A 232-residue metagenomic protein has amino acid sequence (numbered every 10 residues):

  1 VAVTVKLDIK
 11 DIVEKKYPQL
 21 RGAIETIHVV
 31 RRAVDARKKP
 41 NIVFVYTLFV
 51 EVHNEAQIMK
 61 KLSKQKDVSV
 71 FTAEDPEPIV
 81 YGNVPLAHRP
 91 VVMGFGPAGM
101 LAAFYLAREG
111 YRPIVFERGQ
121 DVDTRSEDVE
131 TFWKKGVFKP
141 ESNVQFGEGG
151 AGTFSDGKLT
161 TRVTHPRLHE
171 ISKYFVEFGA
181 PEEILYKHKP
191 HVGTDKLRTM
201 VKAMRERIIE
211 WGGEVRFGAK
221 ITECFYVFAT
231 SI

Functional and structural regions predicted by a protein language model:
V1-H88: Extreme N-terminal leader/targeting segments of oxidoreductases
K15, F104, R108, E206: Short, well-ordered alpha-helices that flank and scaffold nucleotide-derived cofactor binding pockets
H28-A33, F217-T230: A conserved short coil-to-beta-strand element within the FAD-binding core of flavoproteins
R37-N41, E130-V215, A219-K220: Conserved N-terminal/central alpha/beta ligand/cofactor-binding core
P85-D121: N-terminal Rossmann-like FAD-binding beta1-loop-alpha1 element of flavoenzymes
A107-F146: Glycine-rich FAD pyrophosphate-binding loop
R125-E130, T164-H165, Y226-F228, I232: Short acidic, glycine/serine/threonine-rich loops at helix termini
